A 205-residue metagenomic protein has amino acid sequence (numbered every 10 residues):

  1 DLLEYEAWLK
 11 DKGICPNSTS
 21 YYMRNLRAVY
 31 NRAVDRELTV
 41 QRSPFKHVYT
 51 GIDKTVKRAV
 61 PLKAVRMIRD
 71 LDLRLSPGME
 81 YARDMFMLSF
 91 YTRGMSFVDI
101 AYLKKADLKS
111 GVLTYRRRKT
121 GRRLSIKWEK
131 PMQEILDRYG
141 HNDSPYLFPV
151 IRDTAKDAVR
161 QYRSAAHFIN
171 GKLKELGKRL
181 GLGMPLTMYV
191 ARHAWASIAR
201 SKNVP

Functional and structural regions predicted by a protein language model:
D1-V56, L71-R74: N-terminal core-binding DNA-recognition domain of tyrosine recombinases/integrases
L2, L26, L88, I100 (+1 more regions): Short, basic/aromatic-rich helical patch in the C-terminal catalytic core of site-specific tyrosine
T39-F97, A101: Basic, Lys/Arg- and aromatic-enriched nucleic-acid-binding interface segment
H47, Y102-R138: Conserved tyrosine-mediated DNA breakage-rejoining catalytic core shared by Y-recombinases
V65, E129-G183: Active-site/catalytic core of tyrosine-dependent DNA strand-transfer enzymes
D70, R74-P77, N170-P205: Short, basic (Lys/Arg/His-rich) helix/loop patches that form interaction surfaces in the mid-to-C-terminal regions
L73-P77, T114-K127, K156-A165, G183-V190: Short, contiguous acidic/charged loop-to-helix segments that flank catalytic cores in large enzymes
